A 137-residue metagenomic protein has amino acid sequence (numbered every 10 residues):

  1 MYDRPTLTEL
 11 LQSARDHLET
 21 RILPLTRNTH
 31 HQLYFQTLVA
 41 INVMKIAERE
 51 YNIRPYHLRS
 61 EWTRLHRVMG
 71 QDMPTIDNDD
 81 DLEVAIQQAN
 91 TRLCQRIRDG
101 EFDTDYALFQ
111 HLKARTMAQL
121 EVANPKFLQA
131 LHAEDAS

Functional and structural regions predicted by a protein language model:
R4-A14, R21-P24, N28, F35 (+1 more regions): C-terminal amphipathic alpha-helical interaction region
L18, N42-R49, T116-L120: Short alpha-helix boundary/capping elements
Y34-P55: Short, well-structured hydrophobic secondary-structure segments
